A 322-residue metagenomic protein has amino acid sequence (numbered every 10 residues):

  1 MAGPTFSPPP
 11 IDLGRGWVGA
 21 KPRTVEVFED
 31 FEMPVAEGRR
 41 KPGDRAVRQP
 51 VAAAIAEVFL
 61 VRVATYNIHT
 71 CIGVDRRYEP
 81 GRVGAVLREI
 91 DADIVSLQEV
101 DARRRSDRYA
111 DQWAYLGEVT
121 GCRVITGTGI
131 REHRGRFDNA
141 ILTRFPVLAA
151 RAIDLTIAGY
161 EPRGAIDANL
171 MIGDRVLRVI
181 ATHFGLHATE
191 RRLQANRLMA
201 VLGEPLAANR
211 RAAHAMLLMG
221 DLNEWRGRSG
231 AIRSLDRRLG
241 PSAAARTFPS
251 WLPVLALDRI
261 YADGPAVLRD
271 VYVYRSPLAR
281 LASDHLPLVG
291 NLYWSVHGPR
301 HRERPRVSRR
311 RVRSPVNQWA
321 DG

Functional and structural regions predicted by a protein language model:
A2-I94, S106, E118-V119, R123-T126 (+1 more regions): Active-site regions of metal-assisted phosphoester/phosphodiester hydrolases, unifying DNase/endonuclease modules
S96-D101: A short beta-strand-loop structural module common to alpha/beta enzyme folds
R103-R105, W113: Membrane-embedded segments
D111-A114, C122: Short acidic, glycine/proline-enriched helix-loop-strand junctions
